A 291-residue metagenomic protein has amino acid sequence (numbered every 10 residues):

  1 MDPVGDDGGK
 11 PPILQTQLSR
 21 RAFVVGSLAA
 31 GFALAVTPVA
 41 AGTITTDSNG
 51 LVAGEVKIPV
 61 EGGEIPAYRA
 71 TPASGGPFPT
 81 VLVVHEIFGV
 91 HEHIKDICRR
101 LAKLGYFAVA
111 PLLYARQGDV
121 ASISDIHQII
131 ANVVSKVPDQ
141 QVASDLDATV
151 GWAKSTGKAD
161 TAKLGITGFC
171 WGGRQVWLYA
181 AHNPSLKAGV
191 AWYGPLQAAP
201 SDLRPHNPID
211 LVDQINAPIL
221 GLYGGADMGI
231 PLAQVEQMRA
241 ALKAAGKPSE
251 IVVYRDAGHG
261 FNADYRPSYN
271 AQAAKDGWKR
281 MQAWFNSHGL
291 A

Functional and structural regions predicted by a protein language model:
M1-L18: N-terminal secretory signal peptides
Q17-V25, G31-T46: N-terminal twin-arginine translocation
G42-A73: N-terminal cap/lid segment of alpha/beta-hydrolase-fold proteins
F78-E86: Short beta-strand element of the alpha/beta-hydrolase
S124-G165, L290: Gly/Ser-rich "nucleophile elbow"/oxyanion-hole loop immediately N-terminal to the catalytic nucleophile in hydrolases
A148-L211: Primarily recognizes the serine-hydrolase "nucleophile elbow" in alpha/beta-hydrolase and SGNH/GDSL folds
I215, G221-Y223: Short beta-strand/loop motif that positions the catalytic acidic residue of the alpha/beta-hydrolase fold
P248-A291: C-terminal catalytic histidine-bearing segment of alpha/beta-hydrolase fold enzymes
